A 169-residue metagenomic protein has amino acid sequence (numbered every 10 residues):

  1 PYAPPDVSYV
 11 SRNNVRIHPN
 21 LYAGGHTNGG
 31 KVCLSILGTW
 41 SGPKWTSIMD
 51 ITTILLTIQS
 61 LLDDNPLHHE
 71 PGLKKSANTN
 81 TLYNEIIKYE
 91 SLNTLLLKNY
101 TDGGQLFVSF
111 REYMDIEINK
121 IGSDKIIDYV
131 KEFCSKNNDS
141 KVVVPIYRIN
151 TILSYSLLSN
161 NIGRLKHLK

Functional and structural regions predicted by a protein language model:
P1-A77, T101, R111-K120, V130-C134: Compact alpha/beta protein-protein interaction domains typified by the UBC
H68-K169: Charge-rich (especially acidic), low-complexity segments
